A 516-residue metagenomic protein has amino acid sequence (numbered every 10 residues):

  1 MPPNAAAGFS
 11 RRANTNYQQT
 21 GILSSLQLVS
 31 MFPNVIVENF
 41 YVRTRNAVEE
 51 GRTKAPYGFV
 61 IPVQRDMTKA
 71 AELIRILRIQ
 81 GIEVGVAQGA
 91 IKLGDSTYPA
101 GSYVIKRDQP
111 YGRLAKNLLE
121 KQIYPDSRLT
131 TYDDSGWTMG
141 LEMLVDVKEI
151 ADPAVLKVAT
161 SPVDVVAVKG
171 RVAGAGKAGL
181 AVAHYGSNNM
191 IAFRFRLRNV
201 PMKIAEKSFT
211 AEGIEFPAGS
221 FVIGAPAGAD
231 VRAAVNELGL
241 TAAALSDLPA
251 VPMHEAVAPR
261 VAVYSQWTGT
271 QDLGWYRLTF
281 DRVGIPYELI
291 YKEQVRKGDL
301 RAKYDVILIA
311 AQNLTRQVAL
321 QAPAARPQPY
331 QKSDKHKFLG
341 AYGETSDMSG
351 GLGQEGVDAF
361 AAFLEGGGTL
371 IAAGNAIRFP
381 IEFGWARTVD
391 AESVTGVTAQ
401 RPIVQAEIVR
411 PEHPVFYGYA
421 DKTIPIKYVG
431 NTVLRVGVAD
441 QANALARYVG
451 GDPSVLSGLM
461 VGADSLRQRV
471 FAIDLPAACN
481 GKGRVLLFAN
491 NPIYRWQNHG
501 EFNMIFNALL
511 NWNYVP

Functional and structural regions predicted by a protein language model:
M1-P516: Intrinsic-disorder/low-complexity accessory segments
